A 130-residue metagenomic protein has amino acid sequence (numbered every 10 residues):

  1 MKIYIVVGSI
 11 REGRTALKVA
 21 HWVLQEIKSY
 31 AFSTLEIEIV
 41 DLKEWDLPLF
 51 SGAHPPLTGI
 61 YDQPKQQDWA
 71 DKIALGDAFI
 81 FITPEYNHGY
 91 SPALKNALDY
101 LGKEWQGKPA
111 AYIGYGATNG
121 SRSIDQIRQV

Functional and structural regions predicted by a protein language model:
M1-T83, H88-N96, Y100: N-terminal beta1-alpha1-beta2 submodule of the flavodoxin-like/Rossmannoid cofactor-binding fold
T34-L35, E104, K108: Secondary-structure boundary/capping positions in well-ordered alpha/beta enzyme cores
N96-E104, Q129-V130: A glycine- and small-aliphatic-rich helix-loop capping segment at beta-alpha/alpha-beta transitions that lines
Q106-V130: Short, glycine-/small-residue-rich phosphate/pyrophosphate-handling segment
